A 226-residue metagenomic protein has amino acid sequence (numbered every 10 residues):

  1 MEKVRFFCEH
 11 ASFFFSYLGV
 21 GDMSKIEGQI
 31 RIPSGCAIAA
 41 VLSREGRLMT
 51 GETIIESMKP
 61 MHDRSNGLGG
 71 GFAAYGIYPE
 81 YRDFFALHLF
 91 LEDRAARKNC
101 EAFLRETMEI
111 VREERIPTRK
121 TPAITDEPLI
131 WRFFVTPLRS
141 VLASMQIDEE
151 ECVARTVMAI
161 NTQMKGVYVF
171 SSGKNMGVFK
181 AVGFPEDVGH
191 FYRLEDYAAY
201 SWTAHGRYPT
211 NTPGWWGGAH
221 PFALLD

Functional and structural regions predicted by a protein language model:
E9-A11: Short hydrophobic alpha-helical segments enriched in small aliphatic residues
G19-D226: N-terminal segments that mediate ammonia production and transfer in glutamine-dependent amidotransferase systems
